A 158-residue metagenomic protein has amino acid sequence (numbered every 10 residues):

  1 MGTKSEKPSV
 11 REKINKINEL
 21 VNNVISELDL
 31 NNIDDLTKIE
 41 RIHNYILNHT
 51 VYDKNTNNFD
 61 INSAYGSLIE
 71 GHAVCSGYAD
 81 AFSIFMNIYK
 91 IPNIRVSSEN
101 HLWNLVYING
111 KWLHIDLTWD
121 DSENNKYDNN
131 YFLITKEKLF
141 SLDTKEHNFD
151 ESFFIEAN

Functional and structural regions predicted by a protein language model:
M1-K4: Extended, well-ordered protein cores
K7-S67: Secondary-structure boundary elements
E12, P92-V96, F149-S152: Generic structural motif
I17, K38, V74, Y78 (+1 more regions): Hydrophobic (often cysteine-bearing) scaffold residues that line and stabilize catalytic clefts of nucleotide/cofactor
D53-N57, E70-G71, D120-D128: Repeated polar recognition positions within modular binding domains
A64-G77: A short, highly charged nucleic-acid-interacting micro-segment common to nuclease and nuclease-linked defense proteins
S76-L139: Hydrophobic/aromatic-rich core segments of domains that either
L133-N158: Leloir-type glycosyltransferase catalytic cores
